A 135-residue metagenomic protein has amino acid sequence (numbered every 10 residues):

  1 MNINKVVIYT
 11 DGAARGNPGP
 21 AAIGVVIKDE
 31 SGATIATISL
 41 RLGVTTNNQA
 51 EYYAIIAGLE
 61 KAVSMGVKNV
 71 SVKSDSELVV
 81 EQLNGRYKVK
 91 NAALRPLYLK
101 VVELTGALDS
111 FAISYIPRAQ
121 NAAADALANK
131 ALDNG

Functional and structural regions predicted by a protein language model:
M1, N134-G135: Generic structural signal for short, solvent-exposed loop/turn connectors between secondary structure elements
M1-Q49, E60-K68: RNase H-like nuclease fold core
V7, L132-D133: Short hotspots in intrinsically disordered terminal tails
A13-N17, I56-A128, N134: RNase H catalytic domain
A50-A54: Loop-to-helix element that buttresses phosphate recognition and phosphoryl-transfer chemistry
